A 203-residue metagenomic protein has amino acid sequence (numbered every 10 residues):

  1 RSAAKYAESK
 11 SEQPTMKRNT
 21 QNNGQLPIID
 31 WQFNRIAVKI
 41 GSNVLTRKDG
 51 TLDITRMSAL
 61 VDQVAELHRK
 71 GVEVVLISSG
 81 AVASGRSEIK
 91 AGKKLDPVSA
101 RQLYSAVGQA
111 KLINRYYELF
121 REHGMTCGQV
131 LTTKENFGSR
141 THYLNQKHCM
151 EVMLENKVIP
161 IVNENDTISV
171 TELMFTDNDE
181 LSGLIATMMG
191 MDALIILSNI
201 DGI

Functional and structural regions predicted by a protein language model:
R1, M16-I203: Nucleotide/pyrophosphate-binding catalytic subdomain
S2-S11: Extreme N-terminal basic, low-complexity initiation segments that serve as generic localization/processing leaders
